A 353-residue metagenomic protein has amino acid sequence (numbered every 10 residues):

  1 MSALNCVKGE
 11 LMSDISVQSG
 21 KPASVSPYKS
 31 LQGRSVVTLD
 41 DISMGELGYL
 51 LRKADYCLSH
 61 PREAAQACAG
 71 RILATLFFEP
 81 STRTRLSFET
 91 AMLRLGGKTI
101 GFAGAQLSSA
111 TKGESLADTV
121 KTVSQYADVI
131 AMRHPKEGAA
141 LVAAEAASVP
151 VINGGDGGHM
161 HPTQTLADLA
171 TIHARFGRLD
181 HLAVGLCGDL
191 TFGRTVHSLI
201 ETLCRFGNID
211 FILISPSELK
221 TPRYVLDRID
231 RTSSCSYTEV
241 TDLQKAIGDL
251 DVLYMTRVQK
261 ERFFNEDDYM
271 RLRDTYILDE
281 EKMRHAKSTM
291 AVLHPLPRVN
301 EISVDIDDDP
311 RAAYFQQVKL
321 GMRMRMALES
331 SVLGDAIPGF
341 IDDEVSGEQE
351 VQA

Functional and structural regions predicted by a protein language model:
G9, I229-I306, R311: Rossmann-like adenosine-cofactor binding region
L11-L86, T90: Positively charged, low-complexity intrinsically disordered leader regions
Q66-H173, N300-I302: Phosphate/diphosphate ligand-binding glycine-rich loop within oxidoreductases
F78-A91, A174-M255: Glycine-rich phosphate/diphosphate-binding loop of Rossmann-like nucleotide-binding domains
V149, G207-I209, H285-A291: A short helix->loop->beta-strand "cap" motif at the edges of active sites that frequently abuts
T289-M290, P295-A353: Adenosine-phosphate binding glycine-rich loop
